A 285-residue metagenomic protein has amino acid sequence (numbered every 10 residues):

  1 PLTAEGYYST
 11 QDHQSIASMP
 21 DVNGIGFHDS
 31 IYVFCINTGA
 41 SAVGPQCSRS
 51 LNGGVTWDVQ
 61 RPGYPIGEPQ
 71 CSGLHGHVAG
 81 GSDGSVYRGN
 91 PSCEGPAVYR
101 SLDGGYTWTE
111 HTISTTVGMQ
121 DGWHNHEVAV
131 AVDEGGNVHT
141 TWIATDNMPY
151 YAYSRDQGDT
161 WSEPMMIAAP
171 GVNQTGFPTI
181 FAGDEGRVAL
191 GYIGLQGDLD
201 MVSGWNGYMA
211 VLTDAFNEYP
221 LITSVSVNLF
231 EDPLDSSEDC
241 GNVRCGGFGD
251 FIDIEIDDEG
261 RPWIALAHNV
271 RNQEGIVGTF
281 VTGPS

Functional and structural regions predicted by a protein language model:
P1-S285: Extracellular, repeat-based ectodomains that mediate carbohydrate processing or recognition
